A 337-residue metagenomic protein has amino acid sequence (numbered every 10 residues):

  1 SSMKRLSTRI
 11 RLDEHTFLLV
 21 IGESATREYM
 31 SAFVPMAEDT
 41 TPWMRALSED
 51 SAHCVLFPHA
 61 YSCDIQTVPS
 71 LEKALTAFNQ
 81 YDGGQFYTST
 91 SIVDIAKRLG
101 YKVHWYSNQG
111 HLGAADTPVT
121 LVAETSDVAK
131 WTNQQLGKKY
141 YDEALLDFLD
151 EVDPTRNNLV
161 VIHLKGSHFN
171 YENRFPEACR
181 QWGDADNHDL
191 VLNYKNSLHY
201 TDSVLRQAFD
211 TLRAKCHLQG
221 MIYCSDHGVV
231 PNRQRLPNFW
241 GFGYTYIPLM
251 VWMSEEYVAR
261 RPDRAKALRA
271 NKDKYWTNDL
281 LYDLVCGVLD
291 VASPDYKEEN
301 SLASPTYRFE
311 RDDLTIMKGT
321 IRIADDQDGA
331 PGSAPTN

Functional and structural regions predicted by a protein language model:
S1-W182, N278, D283-R308: Active-site-proximal alpha/beta segments of enzymes that process anionic O-linked groups
S2-T8, L146-D150, W182-C224, V251-M253 (+1 more regions): A long, amphipathic alpha-helix that forms part of the scaffold/cap immediately adjacent to metal-dependent active
R27-M30, P42-M44, A96, I162 (+9 more regions): Proline/Glycine/Serine-rich low-complexity intrinsically disordered segments that serve as flexible stalks/linkers
F33-V34, E38-D39, R213, H217-L218 (+4 more regions): Histidine-centered active-site microenvironments of extracellular/periplasmic hydrolases and transferases
A46-H59, P248-P262, A330: A short, conserved beta-to-alpha structural element at the edge of catalytic cores that scaffolds binding
G83-T90, N187-H199, P237-T245, V258-V285 (+1 more regions): A short beta-strand-to-alpha-helix junction
A265-A270, L289-D328: Polar, surface-exposed loop/tail segments that function as active-site lids or cofactor/substrate-recognition elements
